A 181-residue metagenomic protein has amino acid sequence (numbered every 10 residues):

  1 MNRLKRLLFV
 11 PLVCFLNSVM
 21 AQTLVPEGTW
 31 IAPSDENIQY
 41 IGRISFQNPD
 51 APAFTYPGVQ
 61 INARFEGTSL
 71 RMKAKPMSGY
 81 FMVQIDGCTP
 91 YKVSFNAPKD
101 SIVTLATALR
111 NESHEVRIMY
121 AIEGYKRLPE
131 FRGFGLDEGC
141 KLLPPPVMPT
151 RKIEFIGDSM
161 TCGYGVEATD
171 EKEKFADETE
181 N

Functional and structural regions predicted by a protein language model:
M1-V25: Bacterial Sec-dependent N-terminal signal peptides
A21-I156, M160-E180: N-terminal secretory targeting modules
